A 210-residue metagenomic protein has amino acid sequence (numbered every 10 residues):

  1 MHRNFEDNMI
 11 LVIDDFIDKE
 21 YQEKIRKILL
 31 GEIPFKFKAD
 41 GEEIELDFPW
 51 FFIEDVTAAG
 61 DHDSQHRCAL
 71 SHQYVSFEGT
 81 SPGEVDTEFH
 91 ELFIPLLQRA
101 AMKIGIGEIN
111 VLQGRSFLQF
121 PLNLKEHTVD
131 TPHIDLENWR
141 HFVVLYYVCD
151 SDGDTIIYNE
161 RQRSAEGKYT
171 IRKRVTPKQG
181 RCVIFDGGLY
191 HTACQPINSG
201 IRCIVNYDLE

Functional and structural regions predicted by a protein language model:
M1-E108: Non-heme Fe(II)/2-oxoglutarate
G83-I94, Q98-E210: Catalytic core of non-heme Fe(II) oxygenases with the double-stranded beta-helix
